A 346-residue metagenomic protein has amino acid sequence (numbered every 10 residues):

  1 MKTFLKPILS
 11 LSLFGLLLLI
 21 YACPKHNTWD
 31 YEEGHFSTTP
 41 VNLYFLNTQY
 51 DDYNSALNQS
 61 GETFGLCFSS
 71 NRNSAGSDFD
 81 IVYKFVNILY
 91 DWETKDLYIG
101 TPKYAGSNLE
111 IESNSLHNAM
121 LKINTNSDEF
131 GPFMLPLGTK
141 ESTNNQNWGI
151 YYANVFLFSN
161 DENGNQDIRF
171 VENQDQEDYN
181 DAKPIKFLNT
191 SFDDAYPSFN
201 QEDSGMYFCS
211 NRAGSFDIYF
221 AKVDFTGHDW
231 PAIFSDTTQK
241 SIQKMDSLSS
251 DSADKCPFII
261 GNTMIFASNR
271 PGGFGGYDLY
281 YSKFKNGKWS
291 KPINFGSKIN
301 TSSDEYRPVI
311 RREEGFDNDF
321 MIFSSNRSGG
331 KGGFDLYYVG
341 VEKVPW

Functional and structural regions predicted by a protein language model:
M1-K2, L336: N-terminal hydrophobic targeting signals that begin at the initiator methionine
K2-S12: Bacterial N-terminal signal peptides that target proteins for export
L19-A22: C-terminal motif of bacterial Sec signal peptides marking the signal peptidase cleavage site
P24-W346: Short, conserved micro-motifs composed of acidic
